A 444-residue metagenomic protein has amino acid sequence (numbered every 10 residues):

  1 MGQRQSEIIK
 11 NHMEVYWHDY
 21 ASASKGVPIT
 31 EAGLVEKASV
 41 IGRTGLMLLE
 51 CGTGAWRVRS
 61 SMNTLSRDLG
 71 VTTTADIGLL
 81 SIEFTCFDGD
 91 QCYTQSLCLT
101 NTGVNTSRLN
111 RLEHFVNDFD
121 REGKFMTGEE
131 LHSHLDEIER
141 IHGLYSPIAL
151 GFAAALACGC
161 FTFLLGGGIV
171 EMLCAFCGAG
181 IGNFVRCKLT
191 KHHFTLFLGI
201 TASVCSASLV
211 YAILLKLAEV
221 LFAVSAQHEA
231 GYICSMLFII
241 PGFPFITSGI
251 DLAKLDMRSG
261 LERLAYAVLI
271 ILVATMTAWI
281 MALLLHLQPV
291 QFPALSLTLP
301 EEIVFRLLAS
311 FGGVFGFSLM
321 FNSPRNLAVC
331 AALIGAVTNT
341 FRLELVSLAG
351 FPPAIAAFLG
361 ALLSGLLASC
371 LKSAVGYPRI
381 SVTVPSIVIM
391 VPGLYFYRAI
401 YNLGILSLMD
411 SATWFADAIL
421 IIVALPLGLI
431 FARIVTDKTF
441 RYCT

Functional and structural regions predicted by a protein language model:
M1-S133, E137-E139: Soluble N-terminal domains of membrane-associated systems
L144-T247, M320-F321, R325, C330: Core alpha-helical transmembrane segments of integral membrane proteins
I148-F152, M172-C177, L198-A202, L264 (+7 more regions): Hydrophobic alpha-helical transmembrane segments
C160-L165, I181-L189, S206, V210-A218 (+7 more regions): Alpha-helical membrane-inserting segments
T162-G178, Q227-P241, P293-A309, A349-L363 (+1 more regions): Structural signature of hydrophobic alpha-helical transmembrane segments
A218-Q227, L285-L299, N402-T413: Membrane-interface helix termini and inter-helical loops of multi-pass transporters
G231-M236, T247-D251, L255-I271, L333 (+1 more regions): C-terminal transmembrane helix-loop-helix hairpin of multi-pass membrane proteins
F238-I246, Y266-G350: Generic multipass alpha-helical transmembrane bundles of integral membrane proteins
